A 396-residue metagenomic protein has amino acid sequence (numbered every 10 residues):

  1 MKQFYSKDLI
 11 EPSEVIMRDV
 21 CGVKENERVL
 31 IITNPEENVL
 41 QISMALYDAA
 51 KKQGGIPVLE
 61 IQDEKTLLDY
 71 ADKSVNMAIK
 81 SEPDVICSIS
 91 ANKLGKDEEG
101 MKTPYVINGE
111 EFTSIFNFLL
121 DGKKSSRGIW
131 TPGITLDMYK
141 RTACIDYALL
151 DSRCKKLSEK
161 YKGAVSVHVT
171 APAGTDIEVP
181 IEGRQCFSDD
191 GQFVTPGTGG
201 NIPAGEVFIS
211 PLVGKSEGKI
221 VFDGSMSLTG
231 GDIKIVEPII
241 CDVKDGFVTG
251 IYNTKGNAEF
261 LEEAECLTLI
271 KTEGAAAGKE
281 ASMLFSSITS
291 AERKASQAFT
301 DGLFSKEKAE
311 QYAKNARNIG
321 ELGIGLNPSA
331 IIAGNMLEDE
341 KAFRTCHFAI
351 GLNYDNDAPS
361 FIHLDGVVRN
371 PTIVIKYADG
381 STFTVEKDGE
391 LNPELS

Functional and structural regions predicted by a protein language model:
M1-K219, S225-V236, K244, K279-I288 (+3 more regions): Active-site bordering "gate/hinge" segments that shape substrate access to catalytic or cofactor-binding pockets
G22, C241, Y312-N315: Generic structural signal for beta-strand residues in well-ordered domains
S216, I235-E237, N318, A342-R344 (+1 more regions): A generic structural signal for well-ordered coil/turn residues at beta-strand boundaries that shape enzyme active-site
E237-Y252: Active-site and channel-lining beta-strand-loop segments that bind or position nucleotide-derived/phosphorylated
G250-I350, A358: Dual-mode signal for accessory low-complexity, basic/Gly-rich regions
G323, F343-S396: Intrinsically disordered terminal and processing segments
